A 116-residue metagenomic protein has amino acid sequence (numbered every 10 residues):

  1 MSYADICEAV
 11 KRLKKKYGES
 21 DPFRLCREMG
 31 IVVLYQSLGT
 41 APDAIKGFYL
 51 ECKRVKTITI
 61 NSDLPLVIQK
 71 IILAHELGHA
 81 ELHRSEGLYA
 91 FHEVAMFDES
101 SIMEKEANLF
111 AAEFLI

Functional and structural regions predicted by a protein language model:
M1-I116: Active-site hotspot residues in diverse enzymes, especially metal/ion-binding acidic/histidine motifs
